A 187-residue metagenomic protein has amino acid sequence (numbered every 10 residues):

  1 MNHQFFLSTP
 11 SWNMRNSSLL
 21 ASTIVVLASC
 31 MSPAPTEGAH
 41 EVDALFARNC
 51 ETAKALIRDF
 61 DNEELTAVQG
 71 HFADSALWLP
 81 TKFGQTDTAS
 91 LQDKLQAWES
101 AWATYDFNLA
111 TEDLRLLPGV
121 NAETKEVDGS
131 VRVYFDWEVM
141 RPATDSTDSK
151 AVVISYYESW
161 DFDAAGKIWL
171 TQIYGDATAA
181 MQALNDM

Functional and structural regions predicted by a protein language model:
M1-A44: Bacterial Sec-dependent N-terminal signal peptides
C30-T66, G70: Short, low-complexity N-terminal intrinsically disordered segments enriched in polar/charged residues
G38-A44, T144-A151, A179-D186: A short acidic/glycine-rich loop-to-helix N-cap element
T66-V131: A solvent-exposed, acidic/Ser-Thr-rich amphipathic alpha-helical stretch
F72, F135-V139, G175: Short beta-strand segments enriched in hydrophobic/aromatic residues within well-folded beta-rich domains
D128-A165: Exposed beta-sheet edge and beta->alpha loop/turn motif
K167-M187: Low-complexity, intrinsically disordered terminal/linker segments enriched in charged and Gly/Pro repeats
